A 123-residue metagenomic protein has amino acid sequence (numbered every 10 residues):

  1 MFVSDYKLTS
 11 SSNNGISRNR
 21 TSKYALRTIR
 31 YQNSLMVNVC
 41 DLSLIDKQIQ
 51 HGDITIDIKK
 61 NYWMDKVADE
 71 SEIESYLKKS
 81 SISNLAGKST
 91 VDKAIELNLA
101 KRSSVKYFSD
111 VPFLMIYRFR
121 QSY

Functional and structural regions predicted by a protein language model:
F2-H51: N-terminal, charge-rich interaction modules
T28-Q32, S75-L77, K106-F108: Solvent-exposed alpha-helices and their adjacent loops that cap or buttress functional pockets in soluble metabolic
L44-I45, W63, T90-V91: Short active-site-proximal "capping" loops at secondary-structure junctions
Q50-A68: A C-terminal functional module that forms or caps the active site or interfaces directly with catalytic machinery
V67-S75: A short, well-structured juxtamembrane/interface segment
L77-S83: Short active-site oxyanion
N84-R118: Short, compact, well-ordered microdomains
R120-Y123: Short, Lys/Arg-rich amphipathic alpha-helical interaction segments that bind nucleic acids or acidic protein surfaces
